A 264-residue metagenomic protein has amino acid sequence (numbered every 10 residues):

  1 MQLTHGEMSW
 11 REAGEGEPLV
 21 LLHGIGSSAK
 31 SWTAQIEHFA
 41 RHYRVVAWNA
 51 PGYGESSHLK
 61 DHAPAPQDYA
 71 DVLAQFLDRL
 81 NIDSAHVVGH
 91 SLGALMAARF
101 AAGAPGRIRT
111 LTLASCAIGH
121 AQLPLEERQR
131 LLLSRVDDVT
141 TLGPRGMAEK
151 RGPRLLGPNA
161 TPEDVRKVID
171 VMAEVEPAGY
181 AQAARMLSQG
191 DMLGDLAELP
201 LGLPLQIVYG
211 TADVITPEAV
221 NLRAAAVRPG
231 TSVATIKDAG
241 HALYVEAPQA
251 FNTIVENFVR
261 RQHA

Functional and structural regions predicted by a protein language model:
M1-L19, A40-R44, I82-D83, L113 (+2 more regions): Alpha/beta-hydrolase fold catalytic core
G6-H62, F76: Conserved HGGG/HGGXW glycine-rich cap/lid loop of the alpha/beta-hydrolase fold
D68-A85: Conserved acidic catalytic loop of the alpha/beta-hydrolase fold
G89, G93, A97: Gly/Ala-rich beta-loop-alpha elbow adjacent to hydrolase catalytic centers
A98-G103, I108-T141: Flexible "cap/lid" loop of the alpha/beta hydrolase fold
L123-R128, T141-L199: Conserved alpha/beta-hydrolase catalytic His-Asp/Glu region
I207-Y209, D213: Short beta-strand/loop motif that positions the catalytic acidic residue of the alpha/beta-hydrolase fold
P229-A264: Catalytic active-site module of serine/aspartate enzymes centered on a nucleophile-bearing elbow/loop
